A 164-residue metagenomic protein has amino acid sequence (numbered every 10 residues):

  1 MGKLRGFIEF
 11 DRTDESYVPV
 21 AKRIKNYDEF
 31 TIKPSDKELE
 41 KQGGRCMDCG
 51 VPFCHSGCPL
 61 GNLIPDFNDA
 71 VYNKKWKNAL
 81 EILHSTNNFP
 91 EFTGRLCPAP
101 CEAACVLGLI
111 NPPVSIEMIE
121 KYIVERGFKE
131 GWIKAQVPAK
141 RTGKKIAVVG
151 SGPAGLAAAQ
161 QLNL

Functional and structural regions predicted by a protein language model:
M1-K145: Ferredoxin-type iron-sulfur electron-transfer modules and their immediate structural context
K144-L164: N-terminal Rossmann-like FAD-binding beta1-loop-alpha1 element of flavoenzymes
